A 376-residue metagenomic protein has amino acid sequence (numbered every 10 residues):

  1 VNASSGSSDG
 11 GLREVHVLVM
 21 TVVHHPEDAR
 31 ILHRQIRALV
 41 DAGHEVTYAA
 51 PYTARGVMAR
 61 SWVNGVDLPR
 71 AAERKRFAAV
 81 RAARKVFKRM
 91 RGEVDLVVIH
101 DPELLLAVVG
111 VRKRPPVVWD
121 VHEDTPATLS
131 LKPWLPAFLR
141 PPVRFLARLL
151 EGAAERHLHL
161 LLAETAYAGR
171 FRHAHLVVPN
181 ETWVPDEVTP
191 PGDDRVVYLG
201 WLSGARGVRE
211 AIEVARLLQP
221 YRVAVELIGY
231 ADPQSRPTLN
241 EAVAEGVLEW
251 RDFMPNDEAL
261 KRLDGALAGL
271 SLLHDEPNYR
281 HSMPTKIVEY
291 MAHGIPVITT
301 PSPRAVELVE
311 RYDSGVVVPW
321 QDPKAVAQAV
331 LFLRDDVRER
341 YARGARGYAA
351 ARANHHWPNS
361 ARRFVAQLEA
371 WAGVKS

Functional and structural regions predicted by a protein language model:
V17-L18, V188-R216, V225-E226: Conserved donor-binding/catalytic core segment of Leloir-type glycosyltransferases
V19-A78, M90, Y167-G169, Y230-D232: N-terminal strand-loop element at the rim of the active site of nucleotide-sugar-dependent glycosyltransferases
R30, R206, P255-R262, G269-M291 (+1 more regions): Nucleotide-sugar-dependent
R37, R84-R91, L106, W119 (+3 more regions): Membrane-proximal helix-turn-helix segments that form the acceptor-binding/catalytic region of lipid-linked
A54, A224-P237, D252: Glycosyltransferase donor-sugar binding loop
R236-A268: Nucleotide-activated donor-binding/catalytic signature segment of Leloir-type glycosyltransferases, i.e., the conserved
K261, R338-E369: A charged, aromatic-enriched C-terminal amphipathic alpha-helix characteristic of glycosyltransferases across folds
R311-Y312, V316-P323, F332-V337: Conserved acidic donor-binding segment of nucleotide-sugar-dependent glycosyltransferases
